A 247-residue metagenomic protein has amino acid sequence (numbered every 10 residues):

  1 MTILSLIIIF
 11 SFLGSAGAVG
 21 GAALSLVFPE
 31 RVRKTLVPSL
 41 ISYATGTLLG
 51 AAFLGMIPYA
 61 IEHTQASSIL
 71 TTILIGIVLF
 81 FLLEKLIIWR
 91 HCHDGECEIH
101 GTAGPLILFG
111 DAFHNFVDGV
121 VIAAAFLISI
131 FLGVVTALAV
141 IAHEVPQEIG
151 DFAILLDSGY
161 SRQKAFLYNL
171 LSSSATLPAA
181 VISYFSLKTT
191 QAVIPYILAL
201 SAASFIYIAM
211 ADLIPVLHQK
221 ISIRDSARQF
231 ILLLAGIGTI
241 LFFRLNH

Functional and structural regions predicted by a protein language model:
M1-H247: Intrinsically disordered, metal-sensing/regulatory segments
